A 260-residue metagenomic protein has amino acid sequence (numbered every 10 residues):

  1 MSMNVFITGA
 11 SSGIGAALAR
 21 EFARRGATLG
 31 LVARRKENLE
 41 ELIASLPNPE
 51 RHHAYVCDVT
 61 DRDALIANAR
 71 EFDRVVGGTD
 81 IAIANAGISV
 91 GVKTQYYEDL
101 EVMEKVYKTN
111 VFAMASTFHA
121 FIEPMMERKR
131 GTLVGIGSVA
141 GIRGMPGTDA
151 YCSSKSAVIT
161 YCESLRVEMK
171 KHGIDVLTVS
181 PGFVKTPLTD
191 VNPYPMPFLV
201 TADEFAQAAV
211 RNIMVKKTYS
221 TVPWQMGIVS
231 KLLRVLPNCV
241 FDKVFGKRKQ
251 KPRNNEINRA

Functional and structural regions predicted by a protein language model:
S11-S12: Conserved glycine-rich cofactor-binding loop
R25-L42: Conserved glycine-rich Rossmann-like NAD(P)H-binding loop of the short-chain dehydrogenase/reductase
V56-A67, L100: The beta1-alpha1 cofactor-binding region of Rossmann-like NAD(H)/NADP(H)-dependent oxidoreductases
A67-E71, K93-Y97, E101-K108: Active-site Tyr-X3-Lys motif and surrounding loop/helix of classical short-chain dehydrogenase/reductase
I88, D99-A115, R130, V134 (+1 more regions): Catalytic Tyr-X3-Lys loop
F118, S154: Active-site helix of classical SDR
S138: Residue(s) in the substrate-gating loop at a strand-loop-helix junction that position the organic substrate next
T178, Y194-S230: C-terminal helical subdomain
